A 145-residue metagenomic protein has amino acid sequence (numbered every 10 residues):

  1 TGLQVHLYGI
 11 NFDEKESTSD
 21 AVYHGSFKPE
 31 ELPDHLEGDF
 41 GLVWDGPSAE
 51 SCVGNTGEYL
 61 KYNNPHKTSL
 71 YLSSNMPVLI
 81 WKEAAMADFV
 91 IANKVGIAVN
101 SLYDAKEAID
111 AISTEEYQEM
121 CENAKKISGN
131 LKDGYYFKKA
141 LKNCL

Functional and structural regions predicted by a protein language model:
T1-E37: Conserved catalytic-core segment of nucleotide-activated headgroup transferases in glycan assembly
H6-F12, N100-A105, I109: A generic structural motif
F12-E14, E50, A87, A105: Flexible, glycine-rich phosphate/dinucleotide-binding loops and adjacent beta-alpha linkers at cofactor/substrate
E31-H35, E107-S113: Short amphipathic alpha-helix with an adjacent loop that forms part of the alpha/beta core around
L36-S74, I80-D88: Nucleotide-sugar-dependent
N93-V99: A short acidic/histidine/glycine-rich donor-binding loop in glycosyltransferase catalytic cores
N100-Y103, E107, T114-C144: A charged, aromatic-enriched C-terminal amphipathic alpha-helix characteristic of glycosyltransferases across folds
